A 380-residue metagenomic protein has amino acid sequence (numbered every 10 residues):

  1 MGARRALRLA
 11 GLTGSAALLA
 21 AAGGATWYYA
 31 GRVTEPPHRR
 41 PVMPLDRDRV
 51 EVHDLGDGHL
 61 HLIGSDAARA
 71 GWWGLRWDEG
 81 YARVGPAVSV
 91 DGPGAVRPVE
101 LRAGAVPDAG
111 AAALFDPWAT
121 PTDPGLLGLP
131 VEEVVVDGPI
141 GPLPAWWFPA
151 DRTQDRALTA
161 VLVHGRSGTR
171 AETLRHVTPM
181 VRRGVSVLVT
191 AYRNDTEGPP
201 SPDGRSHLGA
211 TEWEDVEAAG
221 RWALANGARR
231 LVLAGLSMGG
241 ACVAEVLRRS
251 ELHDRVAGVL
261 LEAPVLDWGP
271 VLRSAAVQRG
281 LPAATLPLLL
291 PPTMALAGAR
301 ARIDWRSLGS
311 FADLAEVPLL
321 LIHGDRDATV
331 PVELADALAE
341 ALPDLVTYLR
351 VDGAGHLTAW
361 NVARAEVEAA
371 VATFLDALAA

Functional and structural regions predicted by a protein language model:
M1-L101, A105-P107, L126, R152-R156 (+4 more regions): Short amphipathic, positively biased membrane-proximal segments that drive organelle/inner-membrane targeting
A105-R152: N-terminal cap/lid segment of alpha/beta-hydrolase-fold proteins
P139-P199: Short, surface-exposed "cap/lid" segments of acyl-processing enzymes
R205-N226, V232, E245: Alpha/beta-hydrolase active-site loop
R248-I303: Hydrolase active-site cap/lid region
L314-E316, L320-H323, D327: Short beta-strand/loop motif that positions the catalytic acidic residue of the alpha/beta-hydrolase fold
D325-V330, L357-T358: Acidic catalytic loop of the alpha/beta-hydrolase fold
A354-E368: Catalytic histidine-centered segment of alpha/beta-hydrolase-like enzymes
